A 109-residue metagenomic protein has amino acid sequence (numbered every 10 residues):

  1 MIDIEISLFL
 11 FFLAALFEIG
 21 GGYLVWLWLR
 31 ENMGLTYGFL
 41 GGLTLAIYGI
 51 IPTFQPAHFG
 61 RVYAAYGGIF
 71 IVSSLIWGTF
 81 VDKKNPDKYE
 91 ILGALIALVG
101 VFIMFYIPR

Functional and structural regions predicted by a protein language model:
M1-R109: Polytopic alpha-helical membrane proteins, predominantly small-molecule transporters/carriers
